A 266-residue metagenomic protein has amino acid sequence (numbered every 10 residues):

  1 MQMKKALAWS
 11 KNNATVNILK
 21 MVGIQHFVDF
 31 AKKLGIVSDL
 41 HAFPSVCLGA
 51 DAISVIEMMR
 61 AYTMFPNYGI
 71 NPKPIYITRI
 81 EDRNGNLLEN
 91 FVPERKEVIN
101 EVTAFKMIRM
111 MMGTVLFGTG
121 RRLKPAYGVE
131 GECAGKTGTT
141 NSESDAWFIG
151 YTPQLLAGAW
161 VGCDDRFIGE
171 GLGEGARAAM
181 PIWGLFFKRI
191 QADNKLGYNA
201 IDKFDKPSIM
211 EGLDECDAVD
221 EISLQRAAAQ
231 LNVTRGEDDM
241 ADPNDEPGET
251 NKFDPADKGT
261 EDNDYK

Functional and structural regions predicted by a protein language model:
M1-N67, G113: Active-site-adjacent helix/loop patches that line small-molecule binding or acyl-intermediate pockets
K5-W9, A52-L224, A229-V233: A penicillin-recognizing enzyme superfamily signal
M21, N71, I75, Y198-A200 (+2 more regions): Amphipathic repeat-derived elements
I209-K266: Low-complexity, Gly/Ser/Thr/Pro-rich intrinsically disordered linker/tail segments
